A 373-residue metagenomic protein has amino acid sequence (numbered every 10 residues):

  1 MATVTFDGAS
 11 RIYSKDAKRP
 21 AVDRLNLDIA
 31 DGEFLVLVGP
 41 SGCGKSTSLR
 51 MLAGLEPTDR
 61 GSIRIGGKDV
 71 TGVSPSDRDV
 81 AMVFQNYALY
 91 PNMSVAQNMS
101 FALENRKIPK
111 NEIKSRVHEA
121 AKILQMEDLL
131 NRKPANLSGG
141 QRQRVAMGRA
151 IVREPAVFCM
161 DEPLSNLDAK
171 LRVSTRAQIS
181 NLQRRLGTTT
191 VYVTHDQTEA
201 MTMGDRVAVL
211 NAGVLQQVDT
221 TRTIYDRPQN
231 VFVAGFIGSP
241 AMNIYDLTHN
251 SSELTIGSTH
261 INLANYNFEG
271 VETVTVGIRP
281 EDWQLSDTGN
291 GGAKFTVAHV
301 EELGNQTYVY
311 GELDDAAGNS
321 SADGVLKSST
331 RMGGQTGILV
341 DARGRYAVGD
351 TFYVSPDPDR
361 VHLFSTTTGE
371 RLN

Functional and structural regions predicted by a protein language model:
M1-F6, I12-R24, V73-D77, K107: A short, flexible loop at the N-terminus of ABC-type nucleotide-binding domains that lies
V38-P40: The feature captures the beta-strand-to-loop junction immediately N-terminal to the Walker
A53: Helix-to-loop junction immediately C-terminal to a conserved catalytic motif
D59-S62, E112, A212, V361: Conserved coupling/switch loops of ABC nucleotide-binding domains, chiefly the family-specific signature
G61-D69: Conserved ABC transporter NBD signature motif
P75-F232: ABC ATPase nucleotide-binding domains
N250-N373: Non-catalytic connector elements of ABC transporters
